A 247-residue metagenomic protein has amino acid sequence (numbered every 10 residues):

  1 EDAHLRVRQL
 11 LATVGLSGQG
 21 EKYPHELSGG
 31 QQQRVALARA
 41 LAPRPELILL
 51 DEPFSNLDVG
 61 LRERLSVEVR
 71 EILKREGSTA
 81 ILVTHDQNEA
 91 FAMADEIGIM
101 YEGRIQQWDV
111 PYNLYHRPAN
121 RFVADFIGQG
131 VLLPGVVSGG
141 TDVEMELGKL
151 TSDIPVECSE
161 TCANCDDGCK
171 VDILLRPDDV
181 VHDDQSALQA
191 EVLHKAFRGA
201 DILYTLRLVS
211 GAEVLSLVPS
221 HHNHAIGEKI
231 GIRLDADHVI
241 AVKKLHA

Functional and structural regions predicted by a protein language model:
E1-F122: ABC ATPase nucleotide-binding domains
A119-D172, D178-L193, I202-H224, H246: ATPase nucleotide-binding modules
P177-V180, D235-I240: Short, charged beta-turn/beta-strand-edge "cap" motif at the junction between a beta-strand and an adjacent loop
F197: Glycine-rich nucleotide-phosphate-binding loops and adjacent flexible coil segments
I240-A247: Compositionally biased, intrinsically disordered linkers/stalks adjacent to structured regions
